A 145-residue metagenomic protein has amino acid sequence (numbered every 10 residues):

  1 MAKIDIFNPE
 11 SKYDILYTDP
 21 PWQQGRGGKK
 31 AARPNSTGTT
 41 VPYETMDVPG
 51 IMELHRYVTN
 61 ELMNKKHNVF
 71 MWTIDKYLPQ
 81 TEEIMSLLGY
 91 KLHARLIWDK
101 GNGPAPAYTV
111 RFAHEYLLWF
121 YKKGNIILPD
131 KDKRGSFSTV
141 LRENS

Functional and structural regions predicted by a protein language model:
M1-S145: Class I S-adenosyl-L-methionine-dependent methyltransferase catalytic core
